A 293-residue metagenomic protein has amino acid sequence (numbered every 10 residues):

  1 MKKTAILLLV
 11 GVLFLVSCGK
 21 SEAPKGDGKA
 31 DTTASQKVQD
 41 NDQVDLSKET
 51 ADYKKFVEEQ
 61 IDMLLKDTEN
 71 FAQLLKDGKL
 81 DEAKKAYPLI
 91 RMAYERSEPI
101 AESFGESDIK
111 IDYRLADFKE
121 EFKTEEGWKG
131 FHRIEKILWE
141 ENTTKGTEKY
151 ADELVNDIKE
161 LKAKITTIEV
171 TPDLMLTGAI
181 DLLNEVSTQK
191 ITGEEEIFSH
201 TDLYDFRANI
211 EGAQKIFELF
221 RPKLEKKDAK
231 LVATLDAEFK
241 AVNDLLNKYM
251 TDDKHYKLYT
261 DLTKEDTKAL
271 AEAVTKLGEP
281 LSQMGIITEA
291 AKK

Functional and structural regions predicted by a protein language model:
M1-T4: Positively charged n-region of N-terminal signal peptides that target proteins for export
I6, V16-A34: Bacterial lipoprotein signal-peptidase II cleavage site
I6-L8, D67: Hydrophobic alpha-helical segments and their boundary regions
G11-V12: Residue-level signal for mature regions of secreted extracellular proteins and peptides
T33-K293: Mature extracytoplasmic or organellar-lumen-exposed domains after removal of signal/transit peptides
